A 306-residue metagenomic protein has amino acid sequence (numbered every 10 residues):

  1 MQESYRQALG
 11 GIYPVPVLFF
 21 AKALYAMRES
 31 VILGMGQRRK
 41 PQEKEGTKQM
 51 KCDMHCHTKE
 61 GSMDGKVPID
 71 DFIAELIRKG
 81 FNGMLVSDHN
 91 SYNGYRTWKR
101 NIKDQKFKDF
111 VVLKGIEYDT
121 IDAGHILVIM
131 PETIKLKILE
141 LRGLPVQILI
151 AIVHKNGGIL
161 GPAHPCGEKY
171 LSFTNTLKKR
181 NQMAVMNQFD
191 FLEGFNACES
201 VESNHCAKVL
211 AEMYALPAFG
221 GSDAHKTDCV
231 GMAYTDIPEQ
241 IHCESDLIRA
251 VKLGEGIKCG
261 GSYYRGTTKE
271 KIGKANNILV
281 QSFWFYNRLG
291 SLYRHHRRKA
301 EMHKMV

Functional and structural regions predicted by a protein language model:
Q2-A23, M35, K44: Short, often N-terminal, low-complexity regions that either remain intrinsically disordered or form a short helix
R28-V31, G36-S62, K66-E75, F81 (+4 more regions): Charged catalytic cores and adjacent phosphate/nucleic-acid-binding surfaces used for phosphate/nucleic-acid chemistry
N82-N90: Active-site beta-strand/loop signature of hydrolases that rely on acidic residues for catalysis
H89, A163-C166, A224: Short, well-ordered beta-to-alpha junction loops that form the rim of enzyme active sites and present histidine/acidic
Y92-L113: Short acidic, glycine/proline-enriched helix-loop-strand junctions
K106-K108, N156, Y214: Helix C-cap/helix->beta junction micro-motif
